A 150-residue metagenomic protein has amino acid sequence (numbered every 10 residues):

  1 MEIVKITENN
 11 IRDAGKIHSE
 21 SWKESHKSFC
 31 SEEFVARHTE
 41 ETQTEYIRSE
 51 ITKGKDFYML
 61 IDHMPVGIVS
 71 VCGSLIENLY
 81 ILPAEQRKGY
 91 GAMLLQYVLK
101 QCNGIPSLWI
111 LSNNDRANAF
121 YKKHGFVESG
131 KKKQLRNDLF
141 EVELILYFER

Functional and structural regions predicted by a protein language model:
E2-K16: A short beta-loop-alpha structural element at the N-terminal edge of CoA-dependent acyl/N-acetyltransferase catalytic
S19-Y46: Conserved GNAT-fold acetyl-CoA-binding loop/helix
E41-Y58: A short helix-loop-beta-strand connector motif used in the catalytic cores of GNAT acetyltransferases and, in some
K55-G67: Conserved beta-hairpin
I76-Q86, I110-L111: A short, internal acetyl-CoA/4′-phosphopantetheine-binding micro-motif in the GNAT/acyltransferase core
E85, G89-Y97: Conserved acetyl-CoA pyrophosphate-binding loop and the N-cap/start of the following alpha-helix in GNAT-like
A92-M93, N113-G130, R136-L139: Conserved active-site alpha-helix within GNAT-family acetyltransferase domains
Q101-N113: Conserved GNAT acetyl-CoA-binding A-motif
